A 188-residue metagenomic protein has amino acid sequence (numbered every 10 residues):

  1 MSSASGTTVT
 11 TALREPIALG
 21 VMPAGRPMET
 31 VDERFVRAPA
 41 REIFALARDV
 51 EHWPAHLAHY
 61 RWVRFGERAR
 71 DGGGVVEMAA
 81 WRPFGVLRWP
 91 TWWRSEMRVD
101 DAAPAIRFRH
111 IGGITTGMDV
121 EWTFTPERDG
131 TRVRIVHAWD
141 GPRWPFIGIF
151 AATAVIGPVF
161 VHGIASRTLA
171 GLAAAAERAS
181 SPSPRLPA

Functional and structural regions predicted by a protein language model:
S2-G72, P187-A188: Hydrophobic ligand-binding cavity/cleft-lining segments
A12-E15, M22-A24, A79, W92-R94 (+1 more regions): Short hydrophobic/aromatic-rich motifs at helix boundaries and adjacent loops
A12-L13, R109-S166: Beta-strand/loop substructures that line and gate deep hydrophobic ligand-binding cavities in soluble
P23, P54, R64-I114, S166-A188: Glycine-rich portal/gate segments that line the openings of hydrophobic small-molecule binding cavities
P27-F35, G73-V75, W92-R94, A105 (+2 more regions): Intrinsic-disorder/low-complexity, polar/charged segments enriched in Ser/Thr/Lys/Arg/Asp/Glu/Gln
D32-R34, V63-F65, W92-V99, H110 (+2 more regions): Hydrophobic/aromatic beta-strand elements that line small-molecule binding cavities or substrate pockets in beta-rich
V36-A38, A80-F84, V99-D101, I114-T116 (+2 more regions): Beta-strand elements of well-folded, non-transmembrane domains
R41-A45, D129, A170, A174: Replace "anionic and nucleotidyl ligands
